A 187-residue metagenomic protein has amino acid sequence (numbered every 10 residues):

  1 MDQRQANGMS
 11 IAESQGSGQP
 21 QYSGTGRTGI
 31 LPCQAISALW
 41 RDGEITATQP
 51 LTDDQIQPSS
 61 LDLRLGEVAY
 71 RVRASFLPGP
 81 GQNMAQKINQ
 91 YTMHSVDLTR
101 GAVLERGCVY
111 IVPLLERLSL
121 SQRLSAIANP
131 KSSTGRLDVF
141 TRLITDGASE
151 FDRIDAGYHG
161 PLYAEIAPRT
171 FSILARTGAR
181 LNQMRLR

Functional and structural regions predicted by a protein language model:
M1-R187: Non-catalytic terminal segments and appended small domains
